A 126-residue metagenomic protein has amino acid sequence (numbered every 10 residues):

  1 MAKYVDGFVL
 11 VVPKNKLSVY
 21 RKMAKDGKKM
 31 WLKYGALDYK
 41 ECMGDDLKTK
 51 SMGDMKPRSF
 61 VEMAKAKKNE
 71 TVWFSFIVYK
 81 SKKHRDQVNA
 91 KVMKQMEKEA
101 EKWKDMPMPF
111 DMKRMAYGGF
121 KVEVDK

Functional and structural regions predicted by a protein language model:
M1-K29: Long, hydrophobic N-terminal alpha-helical segment
V5-V12, S51-V92, G118: Short, well-ordered beta-strand segments in beta-rich or mixed alpha/beta enzyme and ligand-binding folds
S18, K83-R85, D125: Residue-level signal for secondary-structure boundary sites
R21-G27, V88-M96: Short amphipathic alpha-helices in soluble, non-transmembrane regions that often serve as interface/regulatory elements
K22-K40, D45: Core segments of cupin and vicinal oxygen chelate
K33-G35, K80-K83, V122: A short, structured loop/turn motif at beta-sheet edges
L37-K68, K94-K126: Glycine-rich beta-strand-turn "strand-cap" elements at beta-sheet edges
